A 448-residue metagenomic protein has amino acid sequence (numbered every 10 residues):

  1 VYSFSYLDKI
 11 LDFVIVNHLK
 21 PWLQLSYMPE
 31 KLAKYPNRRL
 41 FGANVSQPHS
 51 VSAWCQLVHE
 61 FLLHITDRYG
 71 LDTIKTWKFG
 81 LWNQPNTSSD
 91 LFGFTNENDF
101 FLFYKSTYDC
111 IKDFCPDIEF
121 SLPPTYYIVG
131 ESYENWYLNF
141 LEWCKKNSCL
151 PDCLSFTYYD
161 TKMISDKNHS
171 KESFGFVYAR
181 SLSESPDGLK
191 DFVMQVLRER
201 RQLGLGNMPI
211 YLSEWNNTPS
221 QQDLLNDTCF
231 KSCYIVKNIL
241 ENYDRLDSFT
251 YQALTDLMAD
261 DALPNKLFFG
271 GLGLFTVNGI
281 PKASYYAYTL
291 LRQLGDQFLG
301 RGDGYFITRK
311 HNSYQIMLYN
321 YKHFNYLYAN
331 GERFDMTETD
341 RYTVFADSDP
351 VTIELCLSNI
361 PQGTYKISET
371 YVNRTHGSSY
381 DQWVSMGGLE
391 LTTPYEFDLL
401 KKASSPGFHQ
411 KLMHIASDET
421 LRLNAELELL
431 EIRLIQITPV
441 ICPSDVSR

Functional and structural regions predicted by a protein language model:
V1-L62, T66, F94-P123, P186: Aromatic-lined substrate-binding rim segments of carbohydrate-active enzymes
I10-K20, H64-K75, S106-I118, N147-L150 (+5 more regions): A structural motif corresponding to the C-terminal end of an alpha-helix and its immediate exit/capping segment
V14, F61, F79, T107 (+8 more regions): Conserved, mostly hydrophobic/aromatic
Y27-P29, N83-T87, P124-I128, D160 (+2 more regions): Active-site-proximal loop/turn and secondary-structure-junction residues that shape catalytic pockets, frequently
L40-V45, K167-S185, N330-A346: A solvent-exposed, charged loop/short amphipathic helix patch at secondary-structure junctions
N96-L246, L267: Noncatalytic carbohydrate-binding groove/subsite architecture in carbohydrate-active enzymes
L212-E338: Aromatic/acidic polysaccharide-binding cleft in carbohydrate-active enzymes
Y319-R448: C-terminal beta-sandwich/jelly-roll accessory domains of carbohydrate-active enzymes
